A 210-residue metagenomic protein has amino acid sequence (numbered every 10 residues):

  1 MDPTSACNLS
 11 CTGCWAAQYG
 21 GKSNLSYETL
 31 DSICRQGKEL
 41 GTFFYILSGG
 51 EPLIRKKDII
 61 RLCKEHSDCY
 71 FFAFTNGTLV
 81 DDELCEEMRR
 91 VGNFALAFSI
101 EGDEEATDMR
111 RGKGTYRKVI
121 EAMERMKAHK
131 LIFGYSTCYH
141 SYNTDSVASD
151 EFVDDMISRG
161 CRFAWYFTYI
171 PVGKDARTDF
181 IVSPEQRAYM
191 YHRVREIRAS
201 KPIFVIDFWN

Functional and structural regions predicted by a protein language model:
M1-E28: Canonical Radical SAM [4Fe-4S] cluster-binding loop centered on the CxxxCxxC motif and its immediate flanking residues
S10, G21, C69-Y70, A95 (+2 more regions): Secondary-structure boundary/capping positions in well-ordered alpha/beta enzyme cores
A16-S23, M109-T115, D179-V182: Short glycine-enriched, charge-decorated loop/helix-capping segments at active-site entrances that position
A17-G21, D103-E105, P171-K174: A short, flexible beta-alpha/helix-coil linker loop
L30-L47, R55-T168: Radical SAM/AdoMet-radical enzyme domain recognition
Y169-N210: A C-terminal junction/extension of Radical SAM enzymes
